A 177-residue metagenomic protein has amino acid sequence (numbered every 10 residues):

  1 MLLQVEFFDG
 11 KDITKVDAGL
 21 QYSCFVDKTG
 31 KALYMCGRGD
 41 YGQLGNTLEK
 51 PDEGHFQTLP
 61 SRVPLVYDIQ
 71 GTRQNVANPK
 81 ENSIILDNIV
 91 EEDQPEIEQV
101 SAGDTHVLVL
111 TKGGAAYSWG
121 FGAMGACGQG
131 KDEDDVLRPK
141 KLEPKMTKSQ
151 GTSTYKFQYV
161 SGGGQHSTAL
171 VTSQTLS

Functional and structural regions predicted by a protein language model:
M1-S177: Eukaryote-biased RCC1-like beta-propeller repeat architecture
